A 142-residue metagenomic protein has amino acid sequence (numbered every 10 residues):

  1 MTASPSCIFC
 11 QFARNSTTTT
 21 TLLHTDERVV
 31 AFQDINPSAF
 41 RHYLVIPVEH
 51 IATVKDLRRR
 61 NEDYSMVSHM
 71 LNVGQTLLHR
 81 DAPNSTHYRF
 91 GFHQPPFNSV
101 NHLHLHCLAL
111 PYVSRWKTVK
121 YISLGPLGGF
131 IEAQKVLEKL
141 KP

Functional and structural regions predicted by a protein language model:
M1-P142: HIT superfamily nucleotide-processing domains
